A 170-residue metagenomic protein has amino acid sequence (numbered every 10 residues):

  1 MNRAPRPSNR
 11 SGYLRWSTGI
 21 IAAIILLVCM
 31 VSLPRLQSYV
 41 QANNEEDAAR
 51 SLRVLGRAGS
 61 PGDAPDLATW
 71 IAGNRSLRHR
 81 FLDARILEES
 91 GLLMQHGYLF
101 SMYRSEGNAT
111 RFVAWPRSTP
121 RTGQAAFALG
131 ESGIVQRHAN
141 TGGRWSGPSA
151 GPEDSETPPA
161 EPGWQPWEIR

Functional and structural regions predicted by a protein language model:
N2-R6, Q41-N43, E106, T110-R170: Short, surface-exposed interaction loops/tails
P5, G12, D47-R50, L77 (+1 more regions): Low-complexity, compositionally biased segments
P5-I21: Glycine-centered recognition micro-motifs in short, flexible terminal segments and loops
G12, G19, N44, Q95-G97 (+2 more regions): Glycine-centered flexibility motif
G12, L27, P34, N108-T110 (+1 more regions): Mixed-charge, polar/low-complexity N-terminal
S17, L26-A84: Conserved hydrophobic/amphipathic alpha-helical signal-anchor segments
L26-C29, M102, P158: Glyoxalase I/VOC metalloenzyme domain signal
R57-A125, E168-R170: Extracellular/periplasmic head regions of type IV pilus-like filament subunits
